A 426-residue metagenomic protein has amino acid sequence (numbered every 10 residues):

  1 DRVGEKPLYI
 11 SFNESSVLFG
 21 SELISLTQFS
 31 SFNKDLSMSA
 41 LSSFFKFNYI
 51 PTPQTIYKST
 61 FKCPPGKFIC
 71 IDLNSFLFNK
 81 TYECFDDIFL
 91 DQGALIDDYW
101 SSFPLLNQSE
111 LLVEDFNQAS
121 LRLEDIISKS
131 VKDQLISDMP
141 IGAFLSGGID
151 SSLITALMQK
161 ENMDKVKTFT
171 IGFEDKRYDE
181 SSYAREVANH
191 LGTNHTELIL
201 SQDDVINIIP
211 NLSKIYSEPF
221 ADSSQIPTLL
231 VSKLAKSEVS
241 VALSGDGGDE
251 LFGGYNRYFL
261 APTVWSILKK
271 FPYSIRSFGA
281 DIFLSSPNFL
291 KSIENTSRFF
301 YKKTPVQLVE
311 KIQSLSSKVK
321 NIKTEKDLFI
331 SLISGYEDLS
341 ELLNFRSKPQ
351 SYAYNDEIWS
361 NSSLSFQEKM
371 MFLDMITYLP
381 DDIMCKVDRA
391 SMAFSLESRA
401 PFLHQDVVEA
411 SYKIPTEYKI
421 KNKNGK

Functional and structural regions predicted by a protein language model:
D1-Y216, T228, S232, Y418: Cysteine-centered catalytic environments shared across enzyme families
N13, D72, L90-Q92, F103 (+3 more regions): Glycine-rich active-site loop/lid subdomains used to bind and stabilize high-energy intermediates
A400: A Lys/Arg-rich helix-loop hairpin that forms a DNA/phosphate-binding surface
H404: Short, conserved phosphate/pyrophosphate- and ester-handling motifs at nucleotide-, phospho-/glycolipid
V408-Y412: Short, solvent-exposed hinge/capping segments at secondary-structure junctions
K421-K426: Charge-dense polyanion-binding interfaces
